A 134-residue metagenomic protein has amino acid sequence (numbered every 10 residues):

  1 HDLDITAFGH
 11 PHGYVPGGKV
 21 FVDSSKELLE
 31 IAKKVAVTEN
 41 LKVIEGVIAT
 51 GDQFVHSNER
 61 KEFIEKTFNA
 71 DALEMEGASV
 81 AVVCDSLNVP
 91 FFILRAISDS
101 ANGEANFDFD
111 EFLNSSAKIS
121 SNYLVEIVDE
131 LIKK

Functional and structural regions predicted by a protein language model:
H1-L3, N69-L73, L113-S120: Gly/Ser/Thr-rich active-site loops/lids in small-molecule metabolic enzymes that frequently grip phosphoryl groups
H1-T67: Mid-sequence, gly/pro-rich, charge-dense loop/helix-turn segments that line enzyme active sites
V20-V22, R95, K118-L124: A general structural signal for short secondary-structure boundary/capping elements
E30, K34, V82, N114-K118: A broad detector of short, well-ordered amphipathic alpha-helices that serve as recognition/interaction surfaces
V35-V43, C84-V89, E126-L131: A structural motif corresponding to the C-terminal end of an alpha-helix and its immediate exit/capping segment
F54-N102: A C-terminal functional module that forms or caps the active site or interfaces directly with catalytic machinery
A101-K134: His/Asp/Glu-rich mid-to-C-terminal helical/loop segments that flank catalytic regions of hydrolases
